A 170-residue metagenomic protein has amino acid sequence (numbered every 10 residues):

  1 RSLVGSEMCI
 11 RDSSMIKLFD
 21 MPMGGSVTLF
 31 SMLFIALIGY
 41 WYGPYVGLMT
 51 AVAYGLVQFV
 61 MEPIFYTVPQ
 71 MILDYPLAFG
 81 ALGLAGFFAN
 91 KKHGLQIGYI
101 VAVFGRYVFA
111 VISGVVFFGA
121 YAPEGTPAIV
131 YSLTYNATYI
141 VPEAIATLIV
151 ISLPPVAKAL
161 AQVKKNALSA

Functional and structural regions predicted by a protein language model:
L3-I10: Short, small-residue-biased leader/transition segments that mark boundaries at the very start of proteins
S13-V27, A53-F87, F118-A120: Interfacial aromatic-anchored transmembrane helix boundaries in multi-pass membrane proteins
M21, G47-A51, T67, L95-A102 (+1 more regions): Alpha-helical transmembrane segments and their helix-entry boundary regions
L29-G47, G83-A85: Generic transmembrane alpha-helix motif of multi-pass integral membrane proteins
F30, F34, A128-A146: Individual transmembrane alpha-helices with interfacial aromatic-anchor signatures
M49-L56, I72, P76, V101-V108 (+1 more regions): Hydrophobic residues within alpha-helical transmembrane segments of multi-pass solute transporters/permease subunits
N90-V108, A170: Internal alpha-helical transmembrane segments of multi-pass membrane proteins
A159-A170: Short, charged juxtamembrane terminal tails flanking transmembrane helices
